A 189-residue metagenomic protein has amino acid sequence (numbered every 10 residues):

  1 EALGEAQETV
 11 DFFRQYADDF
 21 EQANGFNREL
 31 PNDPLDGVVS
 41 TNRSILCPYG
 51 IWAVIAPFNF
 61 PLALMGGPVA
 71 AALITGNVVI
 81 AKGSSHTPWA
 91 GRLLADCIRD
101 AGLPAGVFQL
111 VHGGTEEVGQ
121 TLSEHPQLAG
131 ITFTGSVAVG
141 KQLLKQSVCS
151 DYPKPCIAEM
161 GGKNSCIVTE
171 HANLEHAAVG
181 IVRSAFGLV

Functional and structural regions predicted by a protein language model:
E1-M65, V69, L103, F108: N-terminal Rossmann NAD(P)-binding subdomain characteristic of aldehyde/semialdehyde dehydrogenases
A2, F13, G91-L94, L122 (+1 more regions): Hydrophobic packing residues within well-ordered alpha-helices of enzyme cores
F13, G76, F108, I131 (+1 more regions): Residue-level signal for inorganic ion chemistry
G37, V54, V79-K82, P126 (+1 more regions): Short beta-alpha connecting loops at secondary-structure transitions that line or flank enzyme active sites
S40-S44, Q109-G130: A structured beta-alpha segment of the ubiquitous adenosine-cofactor-binding alpha/beta core
G67-G119, D151: PLP-dependent aminotransferase-like
A70, G130-T134: Periplasmic-binding protein-like
C97-G102, E124, G130, A138-V189: ALDH superfamily catalytic-core signature
